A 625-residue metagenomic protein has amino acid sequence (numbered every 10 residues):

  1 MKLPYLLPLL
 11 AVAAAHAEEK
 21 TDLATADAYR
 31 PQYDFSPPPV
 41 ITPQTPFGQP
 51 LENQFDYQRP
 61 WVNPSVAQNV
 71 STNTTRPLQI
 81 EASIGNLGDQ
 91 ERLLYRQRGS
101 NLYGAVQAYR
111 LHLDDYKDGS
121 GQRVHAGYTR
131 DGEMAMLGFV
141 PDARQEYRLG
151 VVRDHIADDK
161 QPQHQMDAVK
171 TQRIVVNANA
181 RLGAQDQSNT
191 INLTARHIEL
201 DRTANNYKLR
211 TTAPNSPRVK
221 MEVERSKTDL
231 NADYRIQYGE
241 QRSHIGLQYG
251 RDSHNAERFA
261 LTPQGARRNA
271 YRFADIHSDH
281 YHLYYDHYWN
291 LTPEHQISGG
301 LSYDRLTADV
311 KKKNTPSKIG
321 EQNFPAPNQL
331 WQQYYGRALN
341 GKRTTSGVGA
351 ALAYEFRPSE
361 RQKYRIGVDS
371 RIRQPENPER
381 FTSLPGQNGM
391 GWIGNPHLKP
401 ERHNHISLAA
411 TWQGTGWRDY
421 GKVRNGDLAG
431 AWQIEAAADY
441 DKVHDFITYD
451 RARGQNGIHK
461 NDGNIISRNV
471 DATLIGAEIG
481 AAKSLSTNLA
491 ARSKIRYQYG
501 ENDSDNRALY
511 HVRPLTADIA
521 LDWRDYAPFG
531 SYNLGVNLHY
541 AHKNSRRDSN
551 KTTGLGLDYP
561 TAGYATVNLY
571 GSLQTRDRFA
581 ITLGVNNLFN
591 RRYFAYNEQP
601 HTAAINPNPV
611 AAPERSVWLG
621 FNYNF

Functional and structural regions predicted by a protein language model:
A24-Q97, Q122-A126: Short strand-turn segments of transmembrane beta-barrel domains in outer membranes, especially the first one or two
A82-N86, G99-N101, R110-D114, V151-A157 (+15 more regions): Transmembrane beta-strands of outer-membrane beta-barrel pores
S83-H112, G121-A157, A168-T190, I236-Q241 (+3 more regions): Transmembrane beta-barrel wall of Gram-negative outer-membrane proteins
L102, I191-N206, R357, K363-D369 (+2 more regions): Membrane-embedded beta-barrel scaffold of Gram-negative outer-membrane proteins
L113, R144-I191, A195-K227, R258-L261 (+2 more regions): Flexible loop and strand-edge segments within Gram-negative outer membrane beta-barrel domains
Q122-H125, H164-D167, T203-K208, R258 (+7 more regions): Outer-membrane beta-barrel domain signature, especially the mid-to-C-terminal portions of large Gram-negative OMP
I245-L247, R251-K363, G367, Q374-P375 (+1 more regions): Signature of Gram-negative outer-membrane beta-barrel scaffolds
N290-I297, L306, D427, Q433-V443 (+2 more regions): Gram-negative outer-membrane beta-barrel transporters
